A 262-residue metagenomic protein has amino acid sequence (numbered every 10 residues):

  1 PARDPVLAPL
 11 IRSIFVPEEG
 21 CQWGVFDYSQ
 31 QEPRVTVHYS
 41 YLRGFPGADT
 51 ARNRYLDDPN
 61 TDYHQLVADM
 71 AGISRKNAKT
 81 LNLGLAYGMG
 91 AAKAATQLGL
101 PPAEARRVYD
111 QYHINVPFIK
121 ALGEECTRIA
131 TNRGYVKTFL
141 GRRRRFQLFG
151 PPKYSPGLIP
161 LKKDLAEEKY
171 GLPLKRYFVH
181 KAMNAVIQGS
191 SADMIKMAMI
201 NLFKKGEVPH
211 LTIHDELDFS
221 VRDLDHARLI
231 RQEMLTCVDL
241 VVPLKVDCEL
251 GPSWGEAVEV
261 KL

Functional and structural regions predicted by a protein language model:
P1-L262: Conserved catalytic core of nucleotide polymerization and phosphodiester-bond processing enzymes
